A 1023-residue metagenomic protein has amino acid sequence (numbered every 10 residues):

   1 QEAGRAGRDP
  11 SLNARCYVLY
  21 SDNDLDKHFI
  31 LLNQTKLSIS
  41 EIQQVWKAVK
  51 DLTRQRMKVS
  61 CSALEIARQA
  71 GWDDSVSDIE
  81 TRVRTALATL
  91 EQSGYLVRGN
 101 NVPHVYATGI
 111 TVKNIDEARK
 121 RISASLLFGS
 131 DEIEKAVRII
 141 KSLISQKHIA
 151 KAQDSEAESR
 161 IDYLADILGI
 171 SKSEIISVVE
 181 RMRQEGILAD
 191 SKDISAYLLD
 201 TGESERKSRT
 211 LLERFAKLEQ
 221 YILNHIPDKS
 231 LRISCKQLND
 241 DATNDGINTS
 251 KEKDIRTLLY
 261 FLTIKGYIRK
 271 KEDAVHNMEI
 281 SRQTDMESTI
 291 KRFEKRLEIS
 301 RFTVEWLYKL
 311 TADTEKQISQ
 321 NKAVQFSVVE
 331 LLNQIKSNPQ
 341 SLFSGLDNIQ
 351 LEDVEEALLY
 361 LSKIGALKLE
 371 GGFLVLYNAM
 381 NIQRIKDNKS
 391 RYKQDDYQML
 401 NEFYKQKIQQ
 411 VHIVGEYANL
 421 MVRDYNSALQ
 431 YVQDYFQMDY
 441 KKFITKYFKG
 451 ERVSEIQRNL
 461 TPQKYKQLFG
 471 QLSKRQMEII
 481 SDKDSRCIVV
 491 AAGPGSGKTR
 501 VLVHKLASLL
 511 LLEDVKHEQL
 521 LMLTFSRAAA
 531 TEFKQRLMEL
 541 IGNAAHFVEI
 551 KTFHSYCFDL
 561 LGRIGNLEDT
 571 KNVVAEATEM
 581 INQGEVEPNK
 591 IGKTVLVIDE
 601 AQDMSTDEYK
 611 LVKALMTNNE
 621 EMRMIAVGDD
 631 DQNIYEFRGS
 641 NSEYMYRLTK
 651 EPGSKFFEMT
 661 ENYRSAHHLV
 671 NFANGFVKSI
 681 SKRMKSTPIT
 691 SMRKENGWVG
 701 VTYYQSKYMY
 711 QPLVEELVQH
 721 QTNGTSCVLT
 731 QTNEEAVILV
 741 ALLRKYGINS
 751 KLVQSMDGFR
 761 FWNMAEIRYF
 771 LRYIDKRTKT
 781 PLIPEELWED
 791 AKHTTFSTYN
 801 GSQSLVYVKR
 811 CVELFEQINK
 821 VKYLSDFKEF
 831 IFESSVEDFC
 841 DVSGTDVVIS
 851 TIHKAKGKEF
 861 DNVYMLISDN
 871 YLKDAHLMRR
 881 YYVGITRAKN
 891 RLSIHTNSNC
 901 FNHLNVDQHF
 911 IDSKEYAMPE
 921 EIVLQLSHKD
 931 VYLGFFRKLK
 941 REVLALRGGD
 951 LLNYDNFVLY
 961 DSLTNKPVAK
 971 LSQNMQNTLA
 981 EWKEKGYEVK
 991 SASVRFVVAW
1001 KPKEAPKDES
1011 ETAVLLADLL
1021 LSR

Functional and structural regions predicted by a protein language model:
Q1-E330, S337-Q340: C-terminal helicase lobe
H28-N33, F469-S473, M477-S481, R486-P494 (+2 more regions): Inter-lobe coupling/hinge region of RecA-like P-loop helicase motors
Q220, T284, S288-L460: N-terminal accessory nucleic-acid engagement/regulatory domains that precede and modulate ATP-driven motor cores
I385-N566: P-loop NTPase Walker
R527, H667, C727-R880, I885-S893 (+2 more regions): Core RecA-like ATPase module of SF1/SF2 helicases and allied nucleic-acid translocases
I591-E608, M624-A626, D631: SF2 helicase catalytic motif II
Y609-V699, Y704: Conserved RecA-like helicase ATPase core segment that couples NTP binding/hydrolysis to strand translocation
N902, V906-R1023: Conserved active-site motif detector
